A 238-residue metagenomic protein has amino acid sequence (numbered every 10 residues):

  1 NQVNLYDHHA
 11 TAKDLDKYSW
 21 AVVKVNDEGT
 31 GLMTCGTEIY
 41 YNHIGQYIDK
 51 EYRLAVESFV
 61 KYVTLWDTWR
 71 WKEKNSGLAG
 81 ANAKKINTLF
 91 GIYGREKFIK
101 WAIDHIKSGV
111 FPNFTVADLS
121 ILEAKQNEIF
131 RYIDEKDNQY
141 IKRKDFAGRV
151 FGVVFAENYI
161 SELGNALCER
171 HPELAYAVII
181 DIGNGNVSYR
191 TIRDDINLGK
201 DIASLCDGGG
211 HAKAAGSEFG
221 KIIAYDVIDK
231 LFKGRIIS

Functional and structural regions predicted by a protein language model:
N1-T88, Y93, N127-S238: Replace "Mg2+/Mn2+-dependent" with "divalent metal-dependent
E96-E128: Long, charge-rich alpha-helical interaction segments
